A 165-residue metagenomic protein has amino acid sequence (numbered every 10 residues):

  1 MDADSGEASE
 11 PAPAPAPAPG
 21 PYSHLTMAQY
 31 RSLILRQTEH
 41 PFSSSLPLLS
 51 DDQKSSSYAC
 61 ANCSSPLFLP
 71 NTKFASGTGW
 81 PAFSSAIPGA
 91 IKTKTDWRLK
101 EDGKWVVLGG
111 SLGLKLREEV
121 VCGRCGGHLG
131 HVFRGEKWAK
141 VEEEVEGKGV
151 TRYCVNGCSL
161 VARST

Functional and structural regions predicted by a protein language model:
D2, G6-T165: A short Gly-Trp-Pro
